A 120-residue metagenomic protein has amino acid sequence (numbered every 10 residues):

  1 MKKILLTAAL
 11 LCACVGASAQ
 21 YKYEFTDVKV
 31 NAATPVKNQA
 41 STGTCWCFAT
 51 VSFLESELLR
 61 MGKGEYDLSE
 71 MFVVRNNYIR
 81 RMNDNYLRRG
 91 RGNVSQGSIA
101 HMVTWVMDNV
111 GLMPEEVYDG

Functional and structural regions predicted by a protein language model:
M1-Y21: Bacterial Sec-dependent N-terminal signal peptides
Q20-G120: Catalytic-core signature of thiol
